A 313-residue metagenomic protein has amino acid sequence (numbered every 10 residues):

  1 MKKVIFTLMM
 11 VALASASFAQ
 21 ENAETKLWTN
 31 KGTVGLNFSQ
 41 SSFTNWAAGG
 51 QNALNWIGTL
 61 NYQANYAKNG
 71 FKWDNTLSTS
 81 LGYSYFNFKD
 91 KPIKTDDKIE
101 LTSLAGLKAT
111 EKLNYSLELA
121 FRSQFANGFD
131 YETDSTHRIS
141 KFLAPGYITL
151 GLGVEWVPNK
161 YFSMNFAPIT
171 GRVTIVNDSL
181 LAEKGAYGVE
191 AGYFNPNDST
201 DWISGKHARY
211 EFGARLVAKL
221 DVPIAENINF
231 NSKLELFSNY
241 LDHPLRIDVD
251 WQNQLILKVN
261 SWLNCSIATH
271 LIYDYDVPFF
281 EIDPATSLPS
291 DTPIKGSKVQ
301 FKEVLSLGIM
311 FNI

Functional and structural regions predicted by a protein language model:
M1-T25: Bacterial Sec-dependent N-terminal signal peptides
E24-Q40, F71-W73: Transmembrane beta-strand segments of Gram-negative outer membrane beta-barrel proteins
G32, L36-F38, G58-Y66, L101-L107 (+7 more regions): Residues on the lipid-exposed face of transmembrane beta-strands in outer-membrane beta-barrel proteins
L36-S42, K68-G70, T79-Y85, F121-N127 (+4 more regions): Transmembrane beta-strands of outer-membrane beta-barrel pores
T44-A48, N87-K91, G128-S135, V176-E183 (+2 more regions): Outer-membrane beta-barrel translocator domains and adjoining extracellular loop/strand segments of Gram-negative
N45-G50, Y85-K91, D134-S140, D201-K206 (+2 more regions): Extracellular loop and loop/strand-boundary signature of outer-membrane beta-barrel proteins
F71-W73, K112-Y115, Y161-M164, N227-F230 (+1 more regions): Repeated loop/turn-to-beta-strand initiation elements of outer-membrane beta-barrel proteins
V299-I313: Outer-membrane beta-barrel "beta-signal"
